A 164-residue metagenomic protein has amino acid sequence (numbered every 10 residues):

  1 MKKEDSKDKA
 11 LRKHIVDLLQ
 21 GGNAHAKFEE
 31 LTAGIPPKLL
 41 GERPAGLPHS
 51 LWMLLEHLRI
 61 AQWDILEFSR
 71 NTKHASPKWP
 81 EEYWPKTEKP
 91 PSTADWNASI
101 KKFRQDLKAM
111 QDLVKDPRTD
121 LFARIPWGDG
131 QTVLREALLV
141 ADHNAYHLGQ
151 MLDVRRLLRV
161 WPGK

Functional and structural regions predicted by a protein language model:
K2-D8, R12-L19, H25, E29-T32 (+2 more regions): Short, contiguous alpha-helical
K86-R124, R135-V140: Acidic/histidine-rich alpha-helical segments that form the ligand environment of transition-metal centers
